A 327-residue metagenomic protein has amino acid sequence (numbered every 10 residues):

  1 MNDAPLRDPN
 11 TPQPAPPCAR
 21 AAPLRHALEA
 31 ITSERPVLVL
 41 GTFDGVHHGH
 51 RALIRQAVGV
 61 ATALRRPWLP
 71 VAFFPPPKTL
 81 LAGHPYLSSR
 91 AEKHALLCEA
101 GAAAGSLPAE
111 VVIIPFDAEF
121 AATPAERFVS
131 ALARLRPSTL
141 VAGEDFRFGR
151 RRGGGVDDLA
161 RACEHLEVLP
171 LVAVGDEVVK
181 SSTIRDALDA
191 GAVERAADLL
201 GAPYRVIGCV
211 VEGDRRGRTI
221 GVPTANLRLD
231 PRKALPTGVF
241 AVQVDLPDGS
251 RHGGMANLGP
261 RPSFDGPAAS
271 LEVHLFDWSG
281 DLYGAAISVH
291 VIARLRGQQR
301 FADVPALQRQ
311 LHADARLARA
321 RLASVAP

Functional and structural regions predicted by a protein language model:
M1-L40: Positively charged, low-complexity intrinsically disordered leader regions
N2-D3, D214-P327: Phosphate/ribose-recognition catalytic cores of enzymes acting on nucleotide-derived substrates
A27-S89: N-terminal catalytic cores of NTP/NDP-binding nucleotidyl/phosphoryl-transfer enzymes
H47, L97, L140, A196 (+2 more regions): Residue-level signal for inorganic ion chemistry
P67-P70, E110, T139, E167 (+2 more regions): A structural signal for isolated positions on well-ordered beta-strands in alpha/beta enzyme cores
K78-A162: N-terminal Rossmann-like or analogous alpha/beta NTP/dinucleotide-binding catalytic cores that position adenine
E92, R195-A202, A306-L317: A non-catalytic, amphipathic alpha-helix used as a structural packing/dimerization or gating element in enzyme scaffolds
R161, H165-P260: Glycine-rich, Lys/Arg-enriched anion-binding loops that position phosphate/diphosphate groups for phosphoryl
